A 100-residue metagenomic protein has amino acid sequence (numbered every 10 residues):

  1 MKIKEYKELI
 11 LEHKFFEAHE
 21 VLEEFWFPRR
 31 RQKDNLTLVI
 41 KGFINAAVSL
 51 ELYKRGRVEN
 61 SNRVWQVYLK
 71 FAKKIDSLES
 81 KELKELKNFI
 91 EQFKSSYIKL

Functional and structural regions predicted by a protein language model:
I3-R31, N35: Alpha-helical adaptor scaffolds
I10, F15, L22-E23, V58 (+2 more regions): Inward-facing hydrophobic residues that define packing positions of alpha-helical scaffold repeats
R29-R30, A72-E79: Alpha-helical junction/boundary sensor with strong preference for TPR arrays
L50-E59: Short helix-capping/linker segments at secondary-structure and domain boundaries
K84-L100: Terminal, low-structured helical/coil segments at or just beyond the last alpha-helical repeat
